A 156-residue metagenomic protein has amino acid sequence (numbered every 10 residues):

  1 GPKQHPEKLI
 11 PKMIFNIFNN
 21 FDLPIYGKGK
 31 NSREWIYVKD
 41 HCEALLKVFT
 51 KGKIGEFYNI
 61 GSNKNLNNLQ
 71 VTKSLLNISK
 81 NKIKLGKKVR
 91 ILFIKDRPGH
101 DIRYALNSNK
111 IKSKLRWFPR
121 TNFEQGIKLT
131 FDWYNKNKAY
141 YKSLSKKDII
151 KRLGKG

Functional and structural regions predicted by a protein language model:
G1-K8, N31-S32: Flexible, glycine-rich beta-alpha linker
P11-G156: C-terminal substrate-binding subdomain of Rossmann-fold SDR/epimerase-dehydratase oxidoreductases
